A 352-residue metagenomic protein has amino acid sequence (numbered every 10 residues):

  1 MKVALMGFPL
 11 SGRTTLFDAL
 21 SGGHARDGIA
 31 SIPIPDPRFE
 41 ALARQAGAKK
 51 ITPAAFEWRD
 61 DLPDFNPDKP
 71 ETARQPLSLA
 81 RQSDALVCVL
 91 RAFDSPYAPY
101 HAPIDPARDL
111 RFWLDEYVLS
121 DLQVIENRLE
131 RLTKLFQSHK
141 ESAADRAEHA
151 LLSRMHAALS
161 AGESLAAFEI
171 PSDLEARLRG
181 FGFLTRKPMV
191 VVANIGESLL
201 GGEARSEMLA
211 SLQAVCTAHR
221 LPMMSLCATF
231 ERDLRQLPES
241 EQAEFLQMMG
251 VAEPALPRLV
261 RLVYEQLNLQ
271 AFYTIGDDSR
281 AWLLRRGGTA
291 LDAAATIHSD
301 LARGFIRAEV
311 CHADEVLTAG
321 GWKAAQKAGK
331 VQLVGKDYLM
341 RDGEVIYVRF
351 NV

Functional and structural regions predicted by a protein language model:
M1-A102, A107, I125, L132: Conserved G1/Walker A P-loop phosphate-binding module
M1-F17, S21-G22, R131-V352: C-terminal-of-GTPase-core extension/linker across diverse P-loop GTPases
L86-F93, E116, V191-G196, S225: Conserved phosphate-donor/acceptor-positioning beta-strand/loop module used by diverse small-molecule
I104-A107, L119, S206-A210: Short, conserved loop/turn and helix-capping segments at secondary-structure boundaries that abut family-defining
R111-D121: Short, charge/polar-rich alpha-helical segments
I125-E126, S153: Charged face of amphipathic alpha-helices used as oligomerization/assembly stalks or helix-helix interfaces
